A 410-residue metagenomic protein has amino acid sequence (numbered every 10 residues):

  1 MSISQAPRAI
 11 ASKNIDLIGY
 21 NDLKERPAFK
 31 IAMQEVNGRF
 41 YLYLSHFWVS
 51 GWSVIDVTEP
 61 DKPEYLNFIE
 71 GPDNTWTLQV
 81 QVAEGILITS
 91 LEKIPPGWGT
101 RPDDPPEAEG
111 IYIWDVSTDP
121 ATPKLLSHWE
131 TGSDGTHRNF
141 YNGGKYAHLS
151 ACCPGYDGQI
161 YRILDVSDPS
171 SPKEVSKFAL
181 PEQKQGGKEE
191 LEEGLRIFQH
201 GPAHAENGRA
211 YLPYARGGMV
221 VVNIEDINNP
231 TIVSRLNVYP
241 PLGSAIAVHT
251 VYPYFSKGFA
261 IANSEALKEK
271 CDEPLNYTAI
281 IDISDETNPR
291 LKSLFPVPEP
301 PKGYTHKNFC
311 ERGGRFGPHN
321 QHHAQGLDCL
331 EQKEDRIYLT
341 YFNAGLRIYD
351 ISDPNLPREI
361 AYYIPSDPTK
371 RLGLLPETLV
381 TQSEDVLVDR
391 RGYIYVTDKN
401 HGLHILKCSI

Functional and structural regions predicted by a protein language model:
M1-I410: Feature marking well-ordered beta-strand scaffolds used for ligand recognition
